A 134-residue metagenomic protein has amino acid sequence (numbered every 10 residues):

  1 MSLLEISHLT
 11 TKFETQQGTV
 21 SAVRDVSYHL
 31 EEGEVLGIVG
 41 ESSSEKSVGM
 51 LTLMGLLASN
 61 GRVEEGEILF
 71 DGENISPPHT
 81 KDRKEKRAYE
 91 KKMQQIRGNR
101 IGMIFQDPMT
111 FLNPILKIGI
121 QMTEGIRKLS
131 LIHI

Functional and structural regions predicted by a protein language model:
S7-L9, S21-E31, G66: Conserved beta-strand
L36, S47-N60: Short, conserved post-Walker A segment of ABC-type ATPase nucleotide-binding domains
V39-G40: The feature captures the beta-strand-to-loop junction immediately N-terminal to the Walker
S44, I132-I134: Conserved small/polar residues in nucleotide/adenosyl-binding loops
E64-P78: Conserved ABC transporter NBD signature motif
I75-G102, K128: ABC ATPase NBD coupling module
D107, P114-R127: Q-loop/switch helix immediately C-terminal to the Walker
